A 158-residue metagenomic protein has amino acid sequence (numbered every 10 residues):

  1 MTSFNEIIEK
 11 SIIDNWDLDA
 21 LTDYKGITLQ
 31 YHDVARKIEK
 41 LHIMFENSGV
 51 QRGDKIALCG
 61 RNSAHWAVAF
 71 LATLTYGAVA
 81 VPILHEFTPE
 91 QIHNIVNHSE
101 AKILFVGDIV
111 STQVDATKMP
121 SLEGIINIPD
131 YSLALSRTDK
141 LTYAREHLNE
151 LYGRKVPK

Functional and structural regions predicted by a protein language model:
M1-A20: A short N-terminal helical cap/helix-turn-helix that marks the beginning of AMP-binding/adenylate-forming
E9, D19-A67, L71, T88-H93 (+2 more regions): Conserved AMP-binding/adenylate-forming core of the ANL superfamily
Q51, K102, E123: Short acidic/polar active-site loop segments enriched in Thr and Asp
L74: Anion (oxyanion) recognition and catalysis
G77: Structured binding elements
V81, F105, G124-I126: Hydrophobic/aromatic beta-strand patches that form the interior of the parallel beta-sheet core in alpha/beta enzyme
H85-D115: Conserved ATP-dependent adenylate/AMP-binding module captured primarily in the ANL superfamily
V110-K158: ANL superfamily adenylate-forming
